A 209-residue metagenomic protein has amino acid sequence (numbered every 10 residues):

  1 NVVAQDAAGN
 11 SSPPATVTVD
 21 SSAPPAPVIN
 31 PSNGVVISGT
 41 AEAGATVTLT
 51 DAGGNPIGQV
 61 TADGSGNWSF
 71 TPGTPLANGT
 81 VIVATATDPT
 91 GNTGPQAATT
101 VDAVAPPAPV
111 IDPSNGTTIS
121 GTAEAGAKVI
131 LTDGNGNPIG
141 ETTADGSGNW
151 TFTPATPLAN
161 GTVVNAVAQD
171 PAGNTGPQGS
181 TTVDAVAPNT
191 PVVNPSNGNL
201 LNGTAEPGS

Functional and structural regions predicted by a protein language model:
N1-S209: Ser/Thr-rich low-complexity repeats and stalk/linker segments
